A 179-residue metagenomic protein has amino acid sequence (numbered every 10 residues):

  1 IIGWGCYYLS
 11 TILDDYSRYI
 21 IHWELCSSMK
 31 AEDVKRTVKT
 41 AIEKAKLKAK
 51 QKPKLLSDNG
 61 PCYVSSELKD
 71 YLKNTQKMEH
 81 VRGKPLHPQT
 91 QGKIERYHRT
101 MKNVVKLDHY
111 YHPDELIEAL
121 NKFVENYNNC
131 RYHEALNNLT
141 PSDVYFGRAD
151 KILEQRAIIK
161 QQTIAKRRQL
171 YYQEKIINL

Functional and structural regions predicted by a protein language model:
I1-L9, D15-N126: RNase H-like DDE/DDD metal-dependent nuclease/strand-transfer catalytic core used by mobile genetic elements
K69, K73-M78, R99-L179: C-terminal domain-tail junction helix/linker
